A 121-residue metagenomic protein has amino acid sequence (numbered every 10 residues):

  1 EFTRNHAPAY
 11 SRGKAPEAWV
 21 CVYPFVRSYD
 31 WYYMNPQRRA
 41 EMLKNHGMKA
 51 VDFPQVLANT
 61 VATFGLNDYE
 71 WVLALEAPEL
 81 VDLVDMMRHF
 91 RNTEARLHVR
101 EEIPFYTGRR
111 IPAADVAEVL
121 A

Functional and structural regions predicted by a protein language model:
E1, D52-F53, P78-T107: An amphipathic, aromatic/His-enriched active-site/gating alpha helix that lines ligand/cofactor pockets
E1-D52, F64, P78, A117-A121: Short S/T/G/P-rich N-terminal loop/turn motif that feeds into the first structured element of a domain
R4, L66-D68, T107: Generic structural "secondary-structure junction" signal
V20-V26, G65-F90: Short, well-ordered beta-strand segments in beta-rich or mixed alpha/beta enzyme and ligand-binding folds
V56-A62: A short linear hydrophobic-aromatic micro-motif
A62-T63, A95: Short, flexible, glycine/charge-rich loop motifs used to bind or transfer phosphoryl groups or to couple energy/partner
E94-A95, F105-A121: C-terminal appended segment following the main domain
